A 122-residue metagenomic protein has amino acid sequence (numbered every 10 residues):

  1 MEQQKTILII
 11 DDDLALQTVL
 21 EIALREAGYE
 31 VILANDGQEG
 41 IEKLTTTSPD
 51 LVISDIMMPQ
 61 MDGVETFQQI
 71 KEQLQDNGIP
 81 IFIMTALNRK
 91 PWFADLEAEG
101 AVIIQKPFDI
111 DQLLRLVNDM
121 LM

Functional and structural regions predicted by a protein language model:
M1-T6, D111-M122: Non-catalytic signal-transmission and effector/linker regions of two-component phosphorelay proteins
T18-E26: Charged docking surfaces used in two-component/phosphorelay signaling
L33-L51: Acidic, metal-coordinating helix/loop segments flanking the phosphotransfer/catalytic sites of two-component signaling
D36-E39, D62-Q68: Acidic catalytic/metal-coordinating carboxylates
D55: Active-site residues of response regulator receiver
M58: Receiver (REC) domain active-site loop signature in two-component systems and cognate sites in sensor histidine kinases
E65, I79, L87-Q105, D111 (+1 more regions): Alpha4 helix (beta4-alpha4-beta5 surface) of REC/receiver domains from two-component response regulators
